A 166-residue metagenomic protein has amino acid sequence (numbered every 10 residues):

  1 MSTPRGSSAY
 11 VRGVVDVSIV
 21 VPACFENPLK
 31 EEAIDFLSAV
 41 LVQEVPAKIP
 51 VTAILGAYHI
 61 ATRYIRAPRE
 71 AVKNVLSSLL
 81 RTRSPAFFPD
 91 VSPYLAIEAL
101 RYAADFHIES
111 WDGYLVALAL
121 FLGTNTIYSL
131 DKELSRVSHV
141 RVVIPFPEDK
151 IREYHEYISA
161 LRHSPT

Functional and structural regions predicted by a protein language model:
M1-I49, A67-K73, I151-T166: Short, well-structured N-terminal submotif of metal-dependent ribonuclease cores
V17, E109-T126: Acidic, metal-associated active-site segment
Q43-A47, P85-F87, F121-T126: Short active-site oxyanion
V51, L80-A104: Acidic catalytic patch
V51-T52, D131-K132: Short secondary-structure boundary segments
I60-V91: Helix-adjacent hinge/juxtasegments
L134-V140: Short loop/helix-cap segments at secondary-structure boundaries that form the rim of catalytic
